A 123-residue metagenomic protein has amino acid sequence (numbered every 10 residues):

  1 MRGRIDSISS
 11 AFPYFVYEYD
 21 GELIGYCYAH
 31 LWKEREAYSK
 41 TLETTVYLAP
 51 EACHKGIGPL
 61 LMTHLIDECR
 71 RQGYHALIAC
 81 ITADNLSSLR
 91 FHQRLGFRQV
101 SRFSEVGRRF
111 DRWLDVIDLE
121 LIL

Functional and structural regions predicted by a protein language model:
M1-E51, M62, I122: Acetyl-CoA-dependent GNAT
F12, L114-D118: Short hydrophobic/aromatic beta-strand or adjacent loop that forms the aromatic wall/cage of a ligand/substrate-binding
G21, G56-G58, N85: Conserved G/P- and acidic residue-centered "switch" motifs that form tight phosphate/ATP-binding loops in soluble
Y28-L31, I78-I81, R98-D115: Conserved catalytic-core motifs of GNAT/GCN5-like acyltransferases
E43, A76, S87, E105: Amphipathic alpha-helical recognition patches that constitute DNA-binding helices
T44, L77-A79, L119: A structural signal for short, well-ordered beta-strand segments
L48, H54-R71, A76, L89-R94: Conserved acetyl-CoA-binding loop-helix of GNAT-fold acetyltransferases
H92, F97, L119: Conserved active-site tyrosine of GNAT-family acetyltransferases
